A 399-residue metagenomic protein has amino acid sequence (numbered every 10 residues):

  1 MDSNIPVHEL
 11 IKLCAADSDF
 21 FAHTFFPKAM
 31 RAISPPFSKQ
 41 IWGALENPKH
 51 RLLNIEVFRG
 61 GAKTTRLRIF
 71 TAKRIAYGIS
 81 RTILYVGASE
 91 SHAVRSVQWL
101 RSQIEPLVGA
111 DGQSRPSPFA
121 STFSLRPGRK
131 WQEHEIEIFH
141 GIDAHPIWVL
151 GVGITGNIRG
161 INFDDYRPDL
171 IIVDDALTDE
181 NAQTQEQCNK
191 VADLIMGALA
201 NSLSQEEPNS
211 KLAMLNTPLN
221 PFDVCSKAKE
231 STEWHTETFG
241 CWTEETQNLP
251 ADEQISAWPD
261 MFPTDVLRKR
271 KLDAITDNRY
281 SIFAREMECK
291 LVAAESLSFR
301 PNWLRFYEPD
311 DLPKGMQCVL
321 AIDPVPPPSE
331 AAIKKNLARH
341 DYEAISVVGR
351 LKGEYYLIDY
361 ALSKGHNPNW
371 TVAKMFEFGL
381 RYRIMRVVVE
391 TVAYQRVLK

Functional and structural regions predicted by a protein language model:
M1-R51: N-terminal accessory segments
H50-I69: Walker A/P-loop
L67-G78: Walker A/P-loop NTP-binding motif
V86-T155: Conserved nucleotide-state-sensing and coupling region of NTP-binding domains
E90, M214, P221-S231, G240-C241 (+5 more regions): Mg2+-dependent endonuclease catalytic cores in nucleic-acid-processing enzymes, primarily RNase H-like
E133-L194: Conserved RecA-like ASCE ATPase "motif II neighborhood" in helicase/translocase motors
Q183-S256: ASCE P-loop NTPase helicase motor core
N248-K334: ATPase catalytic-site recognition across NTP-hydrolyzing enzymes
